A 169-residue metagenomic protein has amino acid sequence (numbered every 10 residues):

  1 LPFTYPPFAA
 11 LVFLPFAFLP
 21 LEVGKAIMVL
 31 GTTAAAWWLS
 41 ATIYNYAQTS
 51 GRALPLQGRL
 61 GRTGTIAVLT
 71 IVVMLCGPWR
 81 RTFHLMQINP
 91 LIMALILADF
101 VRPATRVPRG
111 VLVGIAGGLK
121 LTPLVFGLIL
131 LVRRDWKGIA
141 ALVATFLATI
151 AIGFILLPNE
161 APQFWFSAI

Functional and structural regions predicted by a protein language model:
L1-R109, R133-I169: Primarily membrane-embedded glycan-assembly and transfer machineries that use lipid-linked glycans
P108-L131: Membrane-interface alpha helices of multi-pass inner-membrane proteins
